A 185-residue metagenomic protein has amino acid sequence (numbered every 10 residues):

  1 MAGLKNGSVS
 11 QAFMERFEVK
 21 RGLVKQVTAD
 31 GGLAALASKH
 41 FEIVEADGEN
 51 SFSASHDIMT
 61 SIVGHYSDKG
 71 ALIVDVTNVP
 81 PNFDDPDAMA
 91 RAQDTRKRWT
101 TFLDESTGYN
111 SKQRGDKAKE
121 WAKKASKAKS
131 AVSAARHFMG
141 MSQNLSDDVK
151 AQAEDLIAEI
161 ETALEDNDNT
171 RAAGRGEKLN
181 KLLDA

Functional and structural regions predicted by a protein language model:
A2-L33, D116, E120: Terminal, regulation- and interaction-focused segments at domain boundaries
A34, S38-I62: Ser/Thr-rich, low-complexity intrinsically disordered terminal regions
I62-Q93: Intrinsically disordered, low-complexity regulatory segments enriched in Ser/Thr/Pro and charged residues
F83-R91, D148-E154, A158, T162 (+1 more regions): Mature extracytoplasmic or otherwise solvent-exposed domains
D87-W121: A conserved amphipathic terminal alpha-helix motif
R98, F102, A134, Q152-E159 (+2 more regions): Charge-rich, solvent-exposed alpha-helical interaction surfaces
E120-I157: Amphipathic, heptad-repeat alpha-helical segments
M139-G140, A158-D166, A172-A185: Long, low-complexity or tandemly repetitive, helically biased scaffold regions used for multimeric assembly/adhesion
